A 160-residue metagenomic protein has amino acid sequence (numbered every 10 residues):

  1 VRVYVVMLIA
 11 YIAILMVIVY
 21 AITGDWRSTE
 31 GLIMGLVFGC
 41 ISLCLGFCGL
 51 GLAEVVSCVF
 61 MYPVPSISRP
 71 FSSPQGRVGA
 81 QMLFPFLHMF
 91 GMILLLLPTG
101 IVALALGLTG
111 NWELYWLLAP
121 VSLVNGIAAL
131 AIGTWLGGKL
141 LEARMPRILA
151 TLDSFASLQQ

Functional and structural regions predicted by a protein language model:
R2-L136, L140-Q159: Membrane-spanning alpha-helical segments of multipass transporters and channels
